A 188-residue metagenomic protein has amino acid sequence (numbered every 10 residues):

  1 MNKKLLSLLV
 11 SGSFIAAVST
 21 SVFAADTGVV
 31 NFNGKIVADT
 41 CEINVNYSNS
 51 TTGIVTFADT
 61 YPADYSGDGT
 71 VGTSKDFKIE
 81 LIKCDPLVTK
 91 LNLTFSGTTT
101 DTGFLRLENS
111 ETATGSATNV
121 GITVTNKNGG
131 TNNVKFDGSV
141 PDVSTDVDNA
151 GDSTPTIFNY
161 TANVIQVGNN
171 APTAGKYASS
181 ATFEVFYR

Functional and structural regions predicted by a protein language model:
M1-S11: Bacterial Sec-dependent N-terminal signal peptides
N2-K4, T20-R188: Mature extracellular/passenger domains of Gram-negative fimbrial/pilin and adhesin proteins
L9-S13, N109-E111: Generic low-complexity, intrinsically disordered sequence content enriched in small uncharged/hydrophobic residues
G12-V22: Hydrophobic h-region of N-terminal signal peptides that target proteins for export in Gram-negative bacteria
